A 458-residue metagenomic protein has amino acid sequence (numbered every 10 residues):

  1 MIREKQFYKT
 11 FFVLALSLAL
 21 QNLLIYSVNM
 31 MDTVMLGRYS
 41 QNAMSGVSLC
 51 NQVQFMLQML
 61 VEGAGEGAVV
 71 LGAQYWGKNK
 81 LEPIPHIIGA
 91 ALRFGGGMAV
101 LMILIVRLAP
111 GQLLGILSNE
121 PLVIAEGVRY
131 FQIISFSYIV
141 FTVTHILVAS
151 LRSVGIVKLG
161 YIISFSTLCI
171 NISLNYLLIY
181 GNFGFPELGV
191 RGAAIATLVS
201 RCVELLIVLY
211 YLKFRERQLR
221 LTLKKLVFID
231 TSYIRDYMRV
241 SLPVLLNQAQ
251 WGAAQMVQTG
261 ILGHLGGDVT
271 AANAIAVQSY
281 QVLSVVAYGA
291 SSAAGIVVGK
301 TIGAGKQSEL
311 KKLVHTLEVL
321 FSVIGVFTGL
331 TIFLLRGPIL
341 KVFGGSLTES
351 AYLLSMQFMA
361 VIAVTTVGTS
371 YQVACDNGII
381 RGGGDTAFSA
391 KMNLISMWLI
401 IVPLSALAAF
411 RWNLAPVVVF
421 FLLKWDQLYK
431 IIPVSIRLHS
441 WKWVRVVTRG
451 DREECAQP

Functional and structural regions predicted by a protein language model:
M1-L18, G72-I139, F185-S241, V298-T365 (+1 more regions): Short alpha-helical transmembrane segments in multi-pass integral membrane proteins
I2-V34, R38-Y39, Q52-G67, L71 (+6 more regions): N-terminal transmembrane alpha-helices
V13-D32, I133, T167, S200-E204 (+4 more regions): Transmembrane helical elements of multi-pass membrane transporters/channels
L23, S27-S45, L114-P121, L177-L188 (+5 more regions): Helix-terminus/linker motif at the lipid-water interface of multi-pass membrane proteins
Q41-Q52, G127, F131, G267-V282 (+2 more regions): Small-residue hotspots at the loop-to-helix junctions and early N-terminal turns of transmembrane alpha-helices
M44-L104, F141-G160, T259, A272-R336 (+1 more regions): Small-residue-rich hydrophobic transmembrane alpha-helices
M56-M59, N171-N175, L205-L209, V282-V285 (+3 more regions): Hydrophobic transmembrane alpha-helices of multi-pass small-molecule transporters
G65, I134-S153, G160-L168, A193-V208 (+5 more regions): Short runs within selected transmembrane alpha-helices of multi-pass transporters and secretion channels
